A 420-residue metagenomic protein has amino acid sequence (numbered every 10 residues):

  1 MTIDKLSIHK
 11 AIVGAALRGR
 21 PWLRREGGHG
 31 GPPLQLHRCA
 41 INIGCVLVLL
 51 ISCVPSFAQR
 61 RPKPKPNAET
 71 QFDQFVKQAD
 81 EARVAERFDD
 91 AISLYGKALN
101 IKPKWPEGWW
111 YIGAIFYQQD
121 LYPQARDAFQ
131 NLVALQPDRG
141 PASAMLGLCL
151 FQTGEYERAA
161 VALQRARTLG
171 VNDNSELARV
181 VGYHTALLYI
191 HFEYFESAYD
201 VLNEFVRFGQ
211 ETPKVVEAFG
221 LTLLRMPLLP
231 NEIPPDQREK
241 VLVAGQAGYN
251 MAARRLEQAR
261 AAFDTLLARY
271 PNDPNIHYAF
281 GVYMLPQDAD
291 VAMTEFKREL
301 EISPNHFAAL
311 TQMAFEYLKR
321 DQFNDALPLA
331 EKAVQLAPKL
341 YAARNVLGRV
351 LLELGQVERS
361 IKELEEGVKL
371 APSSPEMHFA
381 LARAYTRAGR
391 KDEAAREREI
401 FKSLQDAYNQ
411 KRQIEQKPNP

Functional and structural regions predicted by a protein language model:
R61-K63, E211-R254, R383-P420: Terminal, low-structured helical/coil segments at or just beyond the last alpha-helical repeat
T70-I101, Q118, E239-A261, T265 (+2 more regions): Alpha-helical segment of the N-proximal tetratricopeptide repeat
Q71-F72, P106-E107, G140-P141, N174-S175 (+8 more regions): Helix-start (N-cap) detector for alpha-helical repeat units in TPR-like alpha-solenoids, especially tetratricopeptide
V84-K97, Q118-N131, T153-R165, F192-D200 (+6 more regions): Structural signature of tandem alpha-helical TPR/SEL1-like repeats, specifically the intra-repeat loop/turn
I101, L135, L169-D173, F208 (+5 more regions): Structural marker of alpha-solenoid helical repeat scaffolds
Y111, M145, V180, H184 (+6 more regions): Canonical tetratricopeptide repeat
F151, Q164-L169, Y183-P213, G220 (+1 more regions): TPR/TPR-like (Sel1-like) alpha-helical repeat modules
